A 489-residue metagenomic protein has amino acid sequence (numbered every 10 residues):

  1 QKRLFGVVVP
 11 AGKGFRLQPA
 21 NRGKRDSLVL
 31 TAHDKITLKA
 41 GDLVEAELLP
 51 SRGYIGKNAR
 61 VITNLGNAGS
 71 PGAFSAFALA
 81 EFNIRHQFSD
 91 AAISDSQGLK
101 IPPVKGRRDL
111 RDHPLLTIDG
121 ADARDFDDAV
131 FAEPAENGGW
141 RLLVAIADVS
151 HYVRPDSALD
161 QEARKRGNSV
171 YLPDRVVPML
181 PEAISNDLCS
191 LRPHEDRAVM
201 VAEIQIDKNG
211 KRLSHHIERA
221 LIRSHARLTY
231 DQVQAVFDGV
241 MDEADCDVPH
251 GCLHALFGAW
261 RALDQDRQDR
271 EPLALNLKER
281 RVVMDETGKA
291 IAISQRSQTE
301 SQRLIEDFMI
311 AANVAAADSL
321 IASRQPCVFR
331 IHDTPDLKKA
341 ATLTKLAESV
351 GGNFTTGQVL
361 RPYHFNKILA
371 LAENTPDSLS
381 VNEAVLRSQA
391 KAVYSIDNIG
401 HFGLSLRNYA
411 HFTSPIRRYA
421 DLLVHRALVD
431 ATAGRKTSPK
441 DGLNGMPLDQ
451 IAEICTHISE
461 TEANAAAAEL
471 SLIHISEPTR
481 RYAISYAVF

Functional and structural regions predicted by a protein language model:
Q1-L143, S150-E195, R227: Charge-lined substrate channels and their catalytic hotspots, especially those that engage the 3′ end of RNA
A11-G12, P134-E136, I206-K211, M284-G288: Short acidic-glycine loop/turn motifs at beta-strand connectors
G14-Q18, E203, V282-V283: Short polybasic amphipathic segments
P50-R52, N67, V149-H151, K208-G210 (+2 more regions): Conserved nucleotide-binding/hydrolysis micro-motifs of P-loop NTPases
L143-A145, E203-Q205, A312: Residues within well-ordered beta-strands of beta-sheet-rich folds
V170-Q268: Conserved catalytic alpha/beta cores of large enzymes that bind or transform nucleotide phosphates and polynucleotides
I217, Y230-L472, S476, R480 (+1 more regions): Append "with occasional cross-activation on large, charged helical scaffolds in nucleic-acid assemblies
